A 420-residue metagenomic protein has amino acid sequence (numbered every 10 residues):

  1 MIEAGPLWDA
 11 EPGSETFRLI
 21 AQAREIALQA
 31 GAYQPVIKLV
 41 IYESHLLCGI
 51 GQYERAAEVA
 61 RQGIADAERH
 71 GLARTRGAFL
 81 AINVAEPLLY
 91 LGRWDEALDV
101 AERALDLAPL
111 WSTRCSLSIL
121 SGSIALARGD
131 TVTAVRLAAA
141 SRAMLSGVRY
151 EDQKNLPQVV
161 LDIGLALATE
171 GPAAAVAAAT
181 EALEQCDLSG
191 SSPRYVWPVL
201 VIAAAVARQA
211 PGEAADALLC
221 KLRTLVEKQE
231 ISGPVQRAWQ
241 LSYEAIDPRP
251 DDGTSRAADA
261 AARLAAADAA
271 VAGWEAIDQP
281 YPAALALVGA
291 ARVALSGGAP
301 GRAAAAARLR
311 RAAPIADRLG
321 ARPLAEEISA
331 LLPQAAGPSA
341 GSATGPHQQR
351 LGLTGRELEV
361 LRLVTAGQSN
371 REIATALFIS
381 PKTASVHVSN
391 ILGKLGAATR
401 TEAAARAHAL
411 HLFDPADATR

Functional and structural regions predicted by a protein language model:
M1-P12, P35-Q52, R76-G92, T113-D130 (+5 more regions): Tandem amphipathic alpha-helical repeat scaffolds
P12, P35, T75-R76, T113 (+9 more regions): Structural signature of alpha-solenoid helical repeat junctions
G13, Y33, Y53, W94 (+7 more regions): TPR-repeat structural position
A21-A32, R61-L72, D99-P109, A138-Y150 (+5 more regions): Amphipathic alpha-helical segments of tetratricopeptide repeats
G122-S192: Long hydrophobic segments that form regular secondary structure
K221-G289, S339-R350, Q368, E372-T375: Generic long, charged, amphipathic alpha-helical segments
P333, A340-A398, E402-R420: Helix-turn-helix DNA-binding segment
